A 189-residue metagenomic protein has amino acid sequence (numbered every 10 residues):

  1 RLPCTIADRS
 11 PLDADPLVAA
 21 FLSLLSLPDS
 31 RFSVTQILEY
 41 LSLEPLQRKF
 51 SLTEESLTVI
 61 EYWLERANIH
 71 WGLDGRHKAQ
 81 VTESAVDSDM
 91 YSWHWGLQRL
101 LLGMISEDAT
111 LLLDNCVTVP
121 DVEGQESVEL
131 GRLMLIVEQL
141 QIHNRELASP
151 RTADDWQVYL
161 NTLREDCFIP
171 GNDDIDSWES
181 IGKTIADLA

Functional and structural regions predicted by a protein language model:
R1-A189: Polyanion-engaging groove/track-forming segments
